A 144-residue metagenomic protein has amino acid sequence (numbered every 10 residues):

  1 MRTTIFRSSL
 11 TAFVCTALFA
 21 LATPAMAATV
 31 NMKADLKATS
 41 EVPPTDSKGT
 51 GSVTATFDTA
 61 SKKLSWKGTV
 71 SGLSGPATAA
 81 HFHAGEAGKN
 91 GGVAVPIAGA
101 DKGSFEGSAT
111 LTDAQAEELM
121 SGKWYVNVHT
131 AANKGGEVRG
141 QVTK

Functional and structural regions predicted by a protein language model:
R2-A17, A22-A80, A84-K144: Metal-centered catalytic cores of metalloenzymes
